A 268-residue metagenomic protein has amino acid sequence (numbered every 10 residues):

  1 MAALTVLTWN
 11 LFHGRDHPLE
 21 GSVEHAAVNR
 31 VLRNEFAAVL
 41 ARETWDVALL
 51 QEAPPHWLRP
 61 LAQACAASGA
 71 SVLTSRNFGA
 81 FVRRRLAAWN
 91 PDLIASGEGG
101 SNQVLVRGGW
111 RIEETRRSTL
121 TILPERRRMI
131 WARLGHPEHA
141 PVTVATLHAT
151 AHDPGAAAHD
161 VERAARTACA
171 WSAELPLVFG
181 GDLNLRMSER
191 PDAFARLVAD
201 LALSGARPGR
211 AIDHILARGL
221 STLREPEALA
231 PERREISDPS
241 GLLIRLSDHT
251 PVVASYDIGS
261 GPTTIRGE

Functional and structural regions predicted by a protein language model:
M1-A64, T74-L86, I94, D257-E268: N-terminal, active-site-proximal structural segment of metallo-dependent hydrolase catalytic domains
A2, E98-S101, R126-I130, A145 (+2 more regions): Residues that flank catalytic or metal-binding motifs in active/ligand-binding sites
A3-S22, E114-R116, W131-R133, P141-A151: Active-site-proximal beta-strand elements of phosphoester/diester hydrolases
V6-L11, F36-L61, A132, T143-H148 (+3 more regions): Active-site beta-strand/loop signature of hydrolases that rely on acidic residues for catalysis
V23-H25, A64-S68, E162-R163, F194-V198: Glycine-rich, phosphate-binding/catalytic loops in enzymes
A27-F36, A53, G97, L123-R127 (+3 more regions): Soluble or luminal CAZymes and related metallo-dependent hydrolases
A53-E138, L229: Structured beta-strand-rich core segments of catalytic domains in phosphoester-bond hydrolases
W110-L120, G155, C169-L177, L185-E268: Metal-dependent phosphoester-hydrolase catalytic domains
